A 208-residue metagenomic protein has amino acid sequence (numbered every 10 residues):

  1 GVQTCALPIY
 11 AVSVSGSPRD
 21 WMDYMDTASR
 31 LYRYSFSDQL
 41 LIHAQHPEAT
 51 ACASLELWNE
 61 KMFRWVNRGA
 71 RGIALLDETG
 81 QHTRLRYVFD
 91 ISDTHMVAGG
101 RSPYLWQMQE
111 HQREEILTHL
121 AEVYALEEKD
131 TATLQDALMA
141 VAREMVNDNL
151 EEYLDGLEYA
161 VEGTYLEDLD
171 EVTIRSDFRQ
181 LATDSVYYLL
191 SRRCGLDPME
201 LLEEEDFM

Functional and structural regions predicted by a protein language model:
G1-M208: N-terminal accessory/interface modules of nucleic-acid-binding and processing proteins
